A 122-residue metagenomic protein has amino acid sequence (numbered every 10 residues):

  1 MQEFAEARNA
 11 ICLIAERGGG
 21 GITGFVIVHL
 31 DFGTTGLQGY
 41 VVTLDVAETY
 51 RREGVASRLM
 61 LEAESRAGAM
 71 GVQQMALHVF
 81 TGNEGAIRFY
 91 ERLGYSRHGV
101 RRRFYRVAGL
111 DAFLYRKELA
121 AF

Functional and structural regions predicted by a protein language model:
M1-T49, M60-E62, R66, M70 (+1 more regions): Acetyl-CoA-dependent GNAT
C12-L13, Q73-A76, F80-I87, L93 (+1 more regions): C-terminal "cap" of GNAT-fold acetyltransferases
F32, G36, G54, R58 (+3 more regions): Residues at secondary-structure transition points
V46, R52-S65, E84-R92: Conserved acetyl-CoA-binding loop-helix of GNAT-fold acetyltransferases
E53, M70-Q73: Short coil/turn segments at alpha/beta junctions that flank glycine-rich nucleotide-binding fingerprints
H98-V100: Beta-hairpin "wing" of winged helix-turn-helix
